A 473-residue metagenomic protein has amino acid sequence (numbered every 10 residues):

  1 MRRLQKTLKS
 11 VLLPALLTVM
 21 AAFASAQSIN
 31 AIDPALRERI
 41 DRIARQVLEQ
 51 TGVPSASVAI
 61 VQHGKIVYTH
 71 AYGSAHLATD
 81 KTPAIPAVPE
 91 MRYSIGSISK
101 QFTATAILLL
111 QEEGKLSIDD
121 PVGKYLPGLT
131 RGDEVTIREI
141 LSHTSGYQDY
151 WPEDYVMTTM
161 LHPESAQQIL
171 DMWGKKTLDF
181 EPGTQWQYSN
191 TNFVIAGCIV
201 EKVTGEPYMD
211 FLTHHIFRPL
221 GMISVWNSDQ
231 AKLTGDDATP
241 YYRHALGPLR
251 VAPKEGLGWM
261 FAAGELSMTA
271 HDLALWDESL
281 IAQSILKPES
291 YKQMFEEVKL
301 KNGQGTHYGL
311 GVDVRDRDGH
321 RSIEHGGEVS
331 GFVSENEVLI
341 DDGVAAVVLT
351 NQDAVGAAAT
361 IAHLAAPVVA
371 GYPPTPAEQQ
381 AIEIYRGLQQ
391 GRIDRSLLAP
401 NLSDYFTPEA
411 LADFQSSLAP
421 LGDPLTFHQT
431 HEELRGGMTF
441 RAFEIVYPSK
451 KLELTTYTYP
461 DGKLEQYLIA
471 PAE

Functional and structural regions predicted by a protein language model:
V11-A22: Bacterial N-terminal signal peptides
I29-Y93, K115-D120, K175, H320: Short, conserved catalytic-motif segment at the N-terminal edge
E49-S57, T79-I140, L178-T191, F261-G264 (+1 more regions): Short active-site loop at a secondary-structure junction that contains or immediately precedes the catalytic residue(s)
H70, S74-H76, D133-S330, E335 (+1 more regions): Short, surface-exposed loop or secondary-structure junction motifs that flank catalytic or metal-binding residues
E324-H325, E335-Q352, L454-T455, L464-A470: Short, well-ordered beta-strand elements
V348-A410, A472: Short, gly/Ser/Thr-rich active-site loops of penicillin-recognizing serine hydrolases
R392-G437: Short solvent-exposed beta->alpha transition segments
E432-E473: Exposed beta-sheet edge and beta->alpha loop/turn motif
